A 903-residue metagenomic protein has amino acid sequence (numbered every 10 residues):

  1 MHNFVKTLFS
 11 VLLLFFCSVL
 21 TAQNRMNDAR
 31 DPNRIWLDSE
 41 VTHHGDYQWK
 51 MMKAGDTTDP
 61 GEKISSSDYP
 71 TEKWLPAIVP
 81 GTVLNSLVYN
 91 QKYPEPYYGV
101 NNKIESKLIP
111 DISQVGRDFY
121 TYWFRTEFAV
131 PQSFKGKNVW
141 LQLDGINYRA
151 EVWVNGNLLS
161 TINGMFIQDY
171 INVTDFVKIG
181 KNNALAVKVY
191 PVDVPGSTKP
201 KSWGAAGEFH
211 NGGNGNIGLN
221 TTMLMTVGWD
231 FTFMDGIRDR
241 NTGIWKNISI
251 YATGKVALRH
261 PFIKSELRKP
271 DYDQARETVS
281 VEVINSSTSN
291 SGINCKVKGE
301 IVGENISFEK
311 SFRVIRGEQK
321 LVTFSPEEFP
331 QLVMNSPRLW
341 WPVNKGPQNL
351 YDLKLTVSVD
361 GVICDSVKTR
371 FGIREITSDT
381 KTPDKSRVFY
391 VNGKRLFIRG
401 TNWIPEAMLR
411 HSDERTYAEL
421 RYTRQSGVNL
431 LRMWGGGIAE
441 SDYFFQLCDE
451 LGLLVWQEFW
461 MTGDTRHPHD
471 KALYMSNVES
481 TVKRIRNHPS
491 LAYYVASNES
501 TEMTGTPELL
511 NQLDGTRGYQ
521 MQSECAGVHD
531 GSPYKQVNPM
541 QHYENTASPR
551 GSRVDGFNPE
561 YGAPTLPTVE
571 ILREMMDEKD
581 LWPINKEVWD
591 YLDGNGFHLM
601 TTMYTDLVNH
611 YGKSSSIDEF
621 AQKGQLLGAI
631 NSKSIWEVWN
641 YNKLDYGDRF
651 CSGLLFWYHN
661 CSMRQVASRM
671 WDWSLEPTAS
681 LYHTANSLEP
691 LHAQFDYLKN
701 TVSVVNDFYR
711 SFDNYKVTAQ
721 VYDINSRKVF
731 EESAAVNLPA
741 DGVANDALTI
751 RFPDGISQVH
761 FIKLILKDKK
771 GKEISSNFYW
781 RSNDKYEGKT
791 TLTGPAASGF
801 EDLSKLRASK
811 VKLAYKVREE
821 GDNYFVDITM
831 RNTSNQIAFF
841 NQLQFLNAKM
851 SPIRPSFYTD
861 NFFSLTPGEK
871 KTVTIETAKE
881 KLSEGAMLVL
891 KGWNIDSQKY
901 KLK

Functional and structural regions predicted by a protein language model:
M1-M26: Bacterial Sec-dependent N-terminal signal peptides
Q23-Q142, M223-N247, Y251-V256, T380-K381 (+4 more regions): Extended carbohydrate-recognition surfaces in non-catalytic/accessory domains of CAZymes and lectin-like proteins
N24-I35, M52-D56, S86, Q114-L258 (+4 more regions): Accessory beta-strand-rich segments of carbohydrate-active enzymes
N85-V130, F134-Q142, Y148-N155, S160-T161 (+4 more regions): Active-site-adjacent substrate/metal-binding segments within catalytic domains of carbohydrate-active enzymes
F134-K137, V177-K181, P195-G196, P330-L350 (+2 more regions): Short glycine/proline/serine/threonine-rich loop/turn segments at secondary-structure transition edges
K178-N182, E282-K381: Extended acidic/polar, glycine-enriched regions that form or flank non-catalytic beta-rich accessory modules
V281-T288, N585-N861, L865-I875, E884-L888: Carbohydrate-binding surfaces of carbohydrate-active enzymes
L430-G596, H610-K613, K623-E637, Y641-G653 (+3 more regions): Substrate-binding/catalytic cleft of secreted carbohydrate-active enzymes, primarily glycoside hydrolases
